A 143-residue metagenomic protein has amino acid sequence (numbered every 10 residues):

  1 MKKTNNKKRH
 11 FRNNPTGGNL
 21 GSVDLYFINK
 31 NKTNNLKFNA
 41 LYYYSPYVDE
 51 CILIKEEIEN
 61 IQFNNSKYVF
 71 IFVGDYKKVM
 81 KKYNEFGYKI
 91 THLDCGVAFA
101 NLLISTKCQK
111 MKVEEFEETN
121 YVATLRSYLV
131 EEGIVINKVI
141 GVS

Functional and structural regions predicted by a protein language model:
M1-S66, K112, R126-Y128: N-terminal amphipathic, basic helical "cap/leader" segment at the start of enzyme domains
G17-G21, G74, G87, G96 (+2 more regions): Residue-identity detector for glycine
S22, K67-V69, N137-V139: A residue-level signal for beta-strand positions that form part of recognition/binding surfaces within mature
L25, F70-T124: Small-aliphatic-rich amphipathic alpha-helix that forms the alpha element of a beta-alpha
N29-K32, E57, G74-Y76, T119 (+1 more regions): A broadly conserved detector of short glycine/acidic/proline-rich loop/turn motifs that flank catalytic sites and bind
L53, E115, V135-I136: Residue-level detector of beta-propeller blades
E57, N84-Y88, L129: Generic preference for flexible, low-structure residues
A123, S127-S143: A glycine-rich helix N-cap at a beta->alpha junction
